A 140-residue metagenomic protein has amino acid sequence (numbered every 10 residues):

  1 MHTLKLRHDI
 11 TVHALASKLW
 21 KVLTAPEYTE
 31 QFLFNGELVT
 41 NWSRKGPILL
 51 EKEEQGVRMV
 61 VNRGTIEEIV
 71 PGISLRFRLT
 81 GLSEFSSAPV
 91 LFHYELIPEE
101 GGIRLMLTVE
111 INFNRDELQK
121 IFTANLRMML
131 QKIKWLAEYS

Functional and structural regions predicted by a protein language model:
M1-A16: Terminal, regulation- and interaction-focused segments at domain boundaries
R7, E27-V61: Short beta-edge strand/loop motif at the mouth of beta-sheet-based domains
H8-I10, V61-E68, V90-P98: Hydrophobic/aromatic beta-strand elements that line small-molecule binding cavities or substrate pockets in beta-rich
H13-Q31: Amphipathic alpha-helical segments
A16-S17, E67-I73, E95-R104: A short, structured loop/turn motif at beta-sheet edges
L19-W20, T29, I48-L50, I66 (+4 more regions): Hydrophobic pocket/interface hotspot
L79-M128: Beta-strand/loop substructures that line and gate deep hydrophobic ligand-binding cavities in soluble
W135-S140: Short, highly charged C-terminal tails/helix-capping segments
